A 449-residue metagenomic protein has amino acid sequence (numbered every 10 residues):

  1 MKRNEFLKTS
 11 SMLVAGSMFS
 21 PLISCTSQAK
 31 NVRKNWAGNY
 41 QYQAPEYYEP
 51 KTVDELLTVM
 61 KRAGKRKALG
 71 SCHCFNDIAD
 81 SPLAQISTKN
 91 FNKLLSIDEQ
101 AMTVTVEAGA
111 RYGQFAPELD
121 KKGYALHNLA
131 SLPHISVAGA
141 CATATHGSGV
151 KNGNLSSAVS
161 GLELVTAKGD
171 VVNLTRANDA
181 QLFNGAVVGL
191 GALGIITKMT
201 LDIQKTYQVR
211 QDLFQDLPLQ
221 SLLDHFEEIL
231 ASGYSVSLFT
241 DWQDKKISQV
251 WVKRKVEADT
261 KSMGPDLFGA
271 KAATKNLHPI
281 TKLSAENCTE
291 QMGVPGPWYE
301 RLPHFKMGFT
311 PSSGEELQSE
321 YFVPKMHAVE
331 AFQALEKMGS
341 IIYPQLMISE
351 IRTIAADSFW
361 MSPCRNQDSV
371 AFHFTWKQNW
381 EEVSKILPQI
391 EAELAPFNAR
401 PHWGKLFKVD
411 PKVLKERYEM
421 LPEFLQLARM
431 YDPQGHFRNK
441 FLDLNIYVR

Functional and structural regions predicted by a protein language model:
K2-R449: Noncatalytic alpha-helical scaffold of FAD-dependent oxidoreductases
